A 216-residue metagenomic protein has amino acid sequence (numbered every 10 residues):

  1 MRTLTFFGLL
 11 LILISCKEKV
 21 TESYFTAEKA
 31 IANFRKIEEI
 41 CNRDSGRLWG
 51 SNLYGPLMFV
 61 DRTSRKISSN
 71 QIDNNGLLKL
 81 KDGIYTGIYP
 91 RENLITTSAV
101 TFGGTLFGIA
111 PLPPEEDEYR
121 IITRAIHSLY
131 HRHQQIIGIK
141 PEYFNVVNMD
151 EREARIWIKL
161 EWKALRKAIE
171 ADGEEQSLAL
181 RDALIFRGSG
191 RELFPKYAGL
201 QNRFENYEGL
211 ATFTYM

Functional and structural regions predicted by a protein language model:
R2-L9: Sec-dependent signal peptide recognition, specifically the positively charged N-region followed immediately by
I14-S15: C-terminal motif of bacterial Sec signal peptides marking the signal peptidase cleavage site
K19-D82, A211: N-terminal mature-domain "stem" immediately C-terminal to a signal peptide or N-terminal signal-anchor/transmembrane
Y85-G104: Catalytic zinc-binding patch centered on the HExxH motif and its immediate surroundings that defines zinc-dependent
F102-L112: Acidic/histidine-rich, surface-exposed loop or edge segments in extracytoplasmic proteins
A110-A125: Short pre-active-site segment immediately N-terminal to the catalytic Zn-binding motif
T123-I136: Active-site recognition of the HExxH zinc-binding catalytic motif
I136-L193, Q201-M216: Post-HExxH zinc-binding segment in Zn-dependent metallohydrolases
